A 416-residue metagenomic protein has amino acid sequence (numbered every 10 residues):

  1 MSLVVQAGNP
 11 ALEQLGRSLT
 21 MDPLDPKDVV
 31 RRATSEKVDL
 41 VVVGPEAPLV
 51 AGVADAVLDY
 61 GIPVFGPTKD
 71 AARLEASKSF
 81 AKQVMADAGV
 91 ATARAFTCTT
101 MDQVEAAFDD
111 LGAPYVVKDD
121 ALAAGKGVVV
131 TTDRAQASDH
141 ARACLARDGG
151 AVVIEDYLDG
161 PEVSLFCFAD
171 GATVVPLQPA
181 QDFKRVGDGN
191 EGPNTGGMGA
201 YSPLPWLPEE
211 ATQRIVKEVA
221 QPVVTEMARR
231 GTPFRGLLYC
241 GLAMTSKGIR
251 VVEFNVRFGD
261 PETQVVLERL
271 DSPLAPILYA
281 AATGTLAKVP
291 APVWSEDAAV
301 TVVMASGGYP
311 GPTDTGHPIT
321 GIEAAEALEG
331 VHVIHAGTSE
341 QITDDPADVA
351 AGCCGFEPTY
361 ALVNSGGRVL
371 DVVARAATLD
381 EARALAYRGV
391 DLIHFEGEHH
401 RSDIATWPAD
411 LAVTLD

Functional and structural regions predicted by a protein language model:
M1-K69: ATP-binding N-terminal substructure of ATP-dependent carboxylate-amine bond-forming enzymes
P67-G127: A conserved helix-loop-beta module that forms one wall/lid of the active-site cleft in ATP-utilizing catalytic domains
G127-T263: Internal nucleotide-binding/catalytic subdomain
R147-A151, M227, R388-S402: Short arginine-rich
A200-P203, V303, R368-A376: Short, well-ordered beta-strand elements within core beta-sheets of diverse protein domains
V216-L238, N255-G330, A336-Q341: Active-site "cap" helix and flanking loop/linker of ATP-utilizing ligase/carboxylase catalytic domains
T315-D371: Generic long, charged, amphipathic alpha-helical segments
I404-D416: A cross-kingdom feature marking charged/low-complexity
